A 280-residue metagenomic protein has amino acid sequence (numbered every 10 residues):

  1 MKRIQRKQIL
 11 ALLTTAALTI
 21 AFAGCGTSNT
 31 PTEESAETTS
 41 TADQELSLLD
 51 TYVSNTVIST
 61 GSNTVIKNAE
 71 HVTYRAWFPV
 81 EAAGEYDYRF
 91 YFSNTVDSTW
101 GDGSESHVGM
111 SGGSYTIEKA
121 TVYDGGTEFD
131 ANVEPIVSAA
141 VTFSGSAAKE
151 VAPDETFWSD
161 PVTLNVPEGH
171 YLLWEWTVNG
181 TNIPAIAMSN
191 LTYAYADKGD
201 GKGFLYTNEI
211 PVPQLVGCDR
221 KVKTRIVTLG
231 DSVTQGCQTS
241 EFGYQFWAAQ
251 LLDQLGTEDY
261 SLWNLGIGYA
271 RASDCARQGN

Functional and structural regions predicted by a protein language model:
K2-L12: Bacterial N-terminal signal peptides that target proteins for export
I20-G24: C-terminal motif of bacterial Sec signal peptides marking the signal peptidase cleavage site
T27-L229, T234-E241: N-terminal secretory targeting modules
K198, L215, K223-T228, V233-N280: Conserved SGNH/GDSL esterase-like catalytic core that processes O-acyl groups on lipids and polysaccharides
